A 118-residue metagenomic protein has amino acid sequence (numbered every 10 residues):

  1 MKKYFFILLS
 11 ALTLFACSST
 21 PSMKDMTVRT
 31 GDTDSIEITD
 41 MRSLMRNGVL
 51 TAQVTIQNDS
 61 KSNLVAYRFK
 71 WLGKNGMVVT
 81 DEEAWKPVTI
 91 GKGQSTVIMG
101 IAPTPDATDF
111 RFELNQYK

Functional and structural regions predicted by a protein language model:
M1-S18: Sec-dependent bacterial lipoprotein signal peptides
C17-N47: Transition segment at domain starts
T20-K24, E82, M99-K118: Terminal connector regions
I36-K74, R111: Post-signal-peptide N-terminal segment of Sec-exported extracytoplasmic proteins
M45, S60, G91, P103-P105: Surface-exposed coil/turn segments at beta-strand junctions on protein surfaces, enriched
M77-E83: Surface-exposed loop/edge segments in extracytoplasmic proteins
P87-Q94: Short proline/glycine- and polar residue-rich coil/turn motifs
